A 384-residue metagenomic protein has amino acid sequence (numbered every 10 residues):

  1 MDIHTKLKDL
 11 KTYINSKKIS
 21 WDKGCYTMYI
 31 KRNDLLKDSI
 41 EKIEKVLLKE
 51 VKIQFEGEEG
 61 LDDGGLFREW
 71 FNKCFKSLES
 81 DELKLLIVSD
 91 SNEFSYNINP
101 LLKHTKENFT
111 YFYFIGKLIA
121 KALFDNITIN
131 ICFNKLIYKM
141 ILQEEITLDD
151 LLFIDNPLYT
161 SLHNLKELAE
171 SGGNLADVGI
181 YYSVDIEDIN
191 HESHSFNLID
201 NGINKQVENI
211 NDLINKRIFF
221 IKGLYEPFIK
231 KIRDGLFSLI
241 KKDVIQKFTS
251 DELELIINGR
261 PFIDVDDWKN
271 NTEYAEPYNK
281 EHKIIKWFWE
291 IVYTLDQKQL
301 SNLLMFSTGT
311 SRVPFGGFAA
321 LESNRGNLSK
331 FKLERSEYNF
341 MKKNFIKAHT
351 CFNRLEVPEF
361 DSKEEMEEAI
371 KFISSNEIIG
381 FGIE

Functional and structural regions predicted by a protein language model:
M1-E384: Long, Ser/Thr/Pro/Gly-rich and/or acidic low-complexity regions in intracellular
